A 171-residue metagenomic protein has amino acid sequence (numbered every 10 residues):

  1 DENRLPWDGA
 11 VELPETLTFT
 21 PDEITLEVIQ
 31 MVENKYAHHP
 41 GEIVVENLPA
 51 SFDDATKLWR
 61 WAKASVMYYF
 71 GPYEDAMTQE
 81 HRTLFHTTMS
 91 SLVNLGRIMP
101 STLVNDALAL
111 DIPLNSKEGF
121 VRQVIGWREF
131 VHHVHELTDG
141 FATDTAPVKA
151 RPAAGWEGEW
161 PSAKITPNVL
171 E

Functional and structural regions predicted by a protein language model:
D1-L48: Beta-rich, aromatic/charged-enriched effector core domains that present basic-aromatic interfaces for binding
H38-A50, A107-K117: Inter-helical turn/loop segments and adjacent helix faces that build the functional surface of alpha-helical bundle
D54: Conserved functional hotspot residues or short segments at active or partner-binding sites across diverse domains
K57-R60, A64-E171: Gly/Thr-rich phosphate-binding loop signature of adenosyl cofactor/nucleotide-binding cores
